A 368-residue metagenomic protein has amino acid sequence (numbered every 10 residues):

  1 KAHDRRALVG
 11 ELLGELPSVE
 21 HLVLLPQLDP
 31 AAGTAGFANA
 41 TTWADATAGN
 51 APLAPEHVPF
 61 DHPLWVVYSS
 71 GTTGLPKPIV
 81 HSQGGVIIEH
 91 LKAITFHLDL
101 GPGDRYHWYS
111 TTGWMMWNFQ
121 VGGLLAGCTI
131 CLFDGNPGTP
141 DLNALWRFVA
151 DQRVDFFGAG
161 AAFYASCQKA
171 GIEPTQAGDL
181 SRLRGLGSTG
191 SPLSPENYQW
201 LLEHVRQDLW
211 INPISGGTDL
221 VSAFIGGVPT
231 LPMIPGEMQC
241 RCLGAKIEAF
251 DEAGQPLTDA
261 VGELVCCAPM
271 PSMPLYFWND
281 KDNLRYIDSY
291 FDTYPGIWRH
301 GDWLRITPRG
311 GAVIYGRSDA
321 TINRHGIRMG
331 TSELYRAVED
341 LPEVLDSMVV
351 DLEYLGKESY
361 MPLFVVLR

Functional and structural regions predicted by a protein language model:
K1, V9, G138, A150 (+7 more regions): AMP-binding/adenylate-forming catalytic core of the ANL superfamily
K1-D45, Q152-R153, G160-A161: Structural core segment of the AMP-binding/adenylate-forming
K1-L8, D29, D134-G138, V154-W200 (+2 more regions): Adenylate-forming
L13-S18, Q176-R182, V205-R206: Short, conserved loop/helix-junction motifs that constitute active-site signature segments in enzyme catalytic cores
S18, H62, R182, E343-D346: Glycine-centered tight turns that cap/initiate beta-strands
V23-L24, A35-Y68, L75, Q83-H90 (+2 more regions): Conserved pre-ATP/AMP-binding loop-to-beta segment of ANL
I87-R105, M115-D155, A170-G171: Conserved AMP-binding/adenylation subdomain of ANL enzymes
F96, A150, R184-A312, S318-T321: Conserved AMP-binding/adenylate-forming
